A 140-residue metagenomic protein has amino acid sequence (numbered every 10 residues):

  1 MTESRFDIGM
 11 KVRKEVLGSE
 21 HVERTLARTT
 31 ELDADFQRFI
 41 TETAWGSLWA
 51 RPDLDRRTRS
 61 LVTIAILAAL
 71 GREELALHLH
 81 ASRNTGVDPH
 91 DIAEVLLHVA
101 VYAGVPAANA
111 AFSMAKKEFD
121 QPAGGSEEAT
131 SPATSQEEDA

Functional and structural regions predicted by a protein language model:
M1-R57, N84, N109-A140: Acidic, glycine/proline-rich low-complexity segments that act as flexible tails and inter-domain linkers
L32, A68-A69, T85, H98-V105: A short structural micro-motif
I40-A44, L61-I66, V95-A100, A111: Short alpha-helical scaffolding segments that buttress acidic/His motifs in well-ordered protein cores
D53-T58, P89-A93: Short, low-complexity cationic-aromatic patches
L54, L61, I66-R72: Helical "substrate-binding/catalytic lid" subdomain of Rossmann-like NAD(P)-dependent dehydrogenases/reductases
L67-A93: Mid-chain, well-packed structural core segment of small domains
E74, V105-P106: Substrate/cofactor-recognition hotspot
